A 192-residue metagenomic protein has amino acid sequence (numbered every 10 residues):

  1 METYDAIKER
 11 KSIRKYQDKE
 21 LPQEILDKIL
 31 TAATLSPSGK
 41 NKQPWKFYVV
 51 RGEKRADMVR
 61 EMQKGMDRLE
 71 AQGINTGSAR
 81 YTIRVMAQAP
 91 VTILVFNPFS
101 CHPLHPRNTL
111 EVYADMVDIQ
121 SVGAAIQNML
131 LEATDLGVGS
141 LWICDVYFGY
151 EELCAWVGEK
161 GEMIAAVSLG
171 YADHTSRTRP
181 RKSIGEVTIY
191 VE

Functional and structural regions predicted by a protein language model:
M1-K28: Short acidic N-proximal helix/loop "leader" segments that mark the beginning of a domain or an inter-domain linker
D5-S12, M163-E192: C-terminal helix-cap and adjacent tail motif
I29, A33, I93, F99 (+1 more regions): Small-aliphatic-rich amphipathic alpha-helix that forms the alpha element of a beta-alpha
P37-K40: Glycine-rich phosphate/pyrophosphate-binding beta-alpha loops
Y48-V122: Glycine/small-residue-rich phosphate/adenosyl-binding loop
M66, Y150-G170: Short, conserved aromatic-histidine micro-motifs
A89-V91, L136, M163-A165: Generic beta-strand structural signal
L104-N108, E152-A155, R179-P180: A short secondary-structure junction signal
